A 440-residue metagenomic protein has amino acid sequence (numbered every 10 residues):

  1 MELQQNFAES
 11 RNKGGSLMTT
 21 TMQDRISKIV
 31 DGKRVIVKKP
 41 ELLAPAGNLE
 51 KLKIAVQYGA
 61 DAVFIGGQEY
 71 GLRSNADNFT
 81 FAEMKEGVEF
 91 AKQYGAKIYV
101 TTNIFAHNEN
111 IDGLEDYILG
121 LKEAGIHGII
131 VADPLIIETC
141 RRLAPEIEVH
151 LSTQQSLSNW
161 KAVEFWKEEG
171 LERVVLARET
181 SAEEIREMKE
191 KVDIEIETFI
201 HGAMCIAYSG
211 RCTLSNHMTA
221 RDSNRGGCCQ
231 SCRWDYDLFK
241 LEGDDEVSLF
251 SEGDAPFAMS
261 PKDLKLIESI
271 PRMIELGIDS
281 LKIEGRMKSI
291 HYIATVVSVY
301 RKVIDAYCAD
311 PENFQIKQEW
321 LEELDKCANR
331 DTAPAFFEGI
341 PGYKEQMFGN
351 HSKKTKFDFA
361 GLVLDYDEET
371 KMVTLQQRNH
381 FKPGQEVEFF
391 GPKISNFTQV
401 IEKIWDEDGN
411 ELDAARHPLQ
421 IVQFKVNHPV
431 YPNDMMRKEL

Functional and structural regions predicted by a protein language model:
L3, G14, M18-Y58, A62-I65 (+7 more regions): Surface-exposed amphipathic alpha-helical tracts and adjacent flexible/coil segments at the periphery of soluble enzymes
N48, D133-P134, N159, R178: Helix N-cap/beta->alpha junction signal
Y70-N75: Long C-terminal interaction/binding lobes of large macromolecular proteins
A76-K85: Aromatic- and glycine-enriched glycan-recognition loops and surfaces that form the carbohydrate-binding subsites
V100-T101, V131, L151-T153: Short beta-strand elements of ligand-binding domains
D112, L151-W160: Gly/Gly-Pro- and Ser/Thr-rich, intrinsically disordered tail segments characteristic of DNA damage-repair and tolerance
E138, R142-A144, L157-F165: Hydrophobic, small-residue-rich alpha-helical packing segments that form membrane-like cores
